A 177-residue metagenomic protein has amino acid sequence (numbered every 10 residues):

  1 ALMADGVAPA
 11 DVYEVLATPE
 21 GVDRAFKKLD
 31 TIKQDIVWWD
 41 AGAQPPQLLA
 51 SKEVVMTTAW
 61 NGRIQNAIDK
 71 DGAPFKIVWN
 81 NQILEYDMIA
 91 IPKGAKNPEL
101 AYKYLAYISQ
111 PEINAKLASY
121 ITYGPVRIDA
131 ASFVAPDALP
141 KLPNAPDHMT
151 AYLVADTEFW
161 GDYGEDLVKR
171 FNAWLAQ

Functional and structural regions predicted by a protein language model:
A1-K76: Ligand-binding pocket segment of bilobal, Venus flytrap-like solute-binding proteins
L2-V7, D30-Q34, A50, V54 (+5 more regions): Sec-exported extracytoplasmic/periplasmic mature domains
E20-K27, T31, D40, Q44 (+9 more regions): Extracytoplasmic/secreted proteins, especially bacterial periplasmic and envelope-associated proteins
K28-T31, K70-A95, D137: Periplasmic-binding protein-like
Q47, H148-Q177: Conserved C-terminal helix/tail region of periplasmic/extracytoplasmic solute-binding proteins
G62-Q65, Q82-L84, K96, E112: Solvent-exposed loop/turn segments at secondary-structure junctions within structured extracellular/periplasmic domains
D87, P92-Y152: Mature extracytoplasmic/periplasmic domains
